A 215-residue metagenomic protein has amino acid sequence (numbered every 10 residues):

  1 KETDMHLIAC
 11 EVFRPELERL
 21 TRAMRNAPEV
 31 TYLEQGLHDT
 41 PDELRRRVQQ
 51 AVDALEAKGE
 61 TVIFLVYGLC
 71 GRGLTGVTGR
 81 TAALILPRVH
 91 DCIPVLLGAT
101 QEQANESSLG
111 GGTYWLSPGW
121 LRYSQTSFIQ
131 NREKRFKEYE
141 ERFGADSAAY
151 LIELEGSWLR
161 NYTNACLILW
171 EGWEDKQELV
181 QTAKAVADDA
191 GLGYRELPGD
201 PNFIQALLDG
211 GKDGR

Functional and structural regions predicted by a protein language model:
K1-M24: N-terminal basic/disordered segments at the start of proteins
I8-P15, L37-H38, F64-T75, H90-C92 (+3 more regions): Gly/Ser/Thr-rich loops at beta-strand to alpha-helix junctions that form or flank small-molecule/cofactor-binding
M24-P28, K58, A82-I85, K184-P198: Structural alpha-beta junctions
A27-E43, L197-P198: A short beta-strand-loop structural module common to alpha/beta enzyme folds
P41-L55: Glycine-rich, highly charged phosphate/nucleotide-binding loops
T81-I129: Long, charge-dense
S108-K176: A conserved mid-domain beta-alpha-beta active-site/ligand-binding segment of alpha/beta enzyme cores
A149-R215: Extended, basic/helix-rich recognition subdomains
